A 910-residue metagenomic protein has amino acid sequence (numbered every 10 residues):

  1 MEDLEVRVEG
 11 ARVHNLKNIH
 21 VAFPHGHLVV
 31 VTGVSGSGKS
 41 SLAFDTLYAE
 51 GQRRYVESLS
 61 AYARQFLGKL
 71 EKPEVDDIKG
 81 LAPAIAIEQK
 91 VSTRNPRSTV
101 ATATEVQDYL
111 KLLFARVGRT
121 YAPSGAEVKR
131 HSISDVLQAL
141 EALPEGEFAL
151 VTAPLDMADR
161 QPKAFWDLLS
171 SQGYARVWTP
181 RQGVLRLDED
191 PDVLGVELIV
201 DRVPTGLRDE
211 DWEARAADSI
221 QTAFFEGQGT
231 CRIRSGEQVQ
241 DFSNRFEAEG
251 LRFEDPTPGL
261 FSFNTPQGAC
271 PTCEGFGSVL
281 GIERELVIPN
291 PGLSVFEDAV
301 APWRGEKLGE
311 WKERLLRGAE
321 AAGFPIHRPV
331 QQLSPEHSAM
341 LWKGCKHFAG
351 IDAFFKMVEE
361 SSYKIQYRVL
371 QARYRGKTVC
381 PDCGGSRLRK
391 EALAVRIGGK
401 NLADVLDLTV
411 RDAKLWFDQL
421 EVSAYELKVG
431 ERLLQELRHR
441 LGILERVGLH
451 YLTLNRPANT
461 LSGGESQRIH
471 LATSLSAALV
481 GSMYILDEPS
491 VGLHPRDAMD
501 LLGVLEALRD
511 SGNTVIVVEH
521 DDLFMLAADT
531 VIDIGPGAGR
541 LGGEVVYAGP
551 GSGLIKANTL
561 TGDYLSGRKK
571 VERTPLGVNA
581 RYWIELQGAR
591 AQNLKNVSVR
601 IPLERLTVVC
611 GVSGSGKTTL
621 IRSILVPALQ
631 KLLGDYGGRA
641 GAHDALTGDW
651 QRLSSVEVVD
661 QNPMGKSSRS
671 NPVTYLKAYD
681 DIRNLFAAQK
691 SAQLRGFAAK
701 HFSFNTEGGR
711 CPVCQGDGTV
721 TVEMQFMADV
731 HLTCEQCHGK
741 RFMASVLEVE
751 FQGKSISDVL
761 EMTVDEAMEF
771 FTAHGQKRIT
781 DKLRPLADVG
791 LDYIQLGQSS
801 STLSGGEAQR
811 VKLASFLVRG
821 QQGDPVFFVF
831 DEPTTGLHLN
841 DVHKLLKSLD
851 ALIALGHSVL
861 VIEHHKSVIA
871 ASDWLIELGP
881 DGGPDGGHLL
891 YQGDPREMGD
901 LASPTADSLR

Functional and structural regions predicted by a protein language model:
M1-R910: Conserved phosphate-binding elements of NTP-dependent enzyme cores
